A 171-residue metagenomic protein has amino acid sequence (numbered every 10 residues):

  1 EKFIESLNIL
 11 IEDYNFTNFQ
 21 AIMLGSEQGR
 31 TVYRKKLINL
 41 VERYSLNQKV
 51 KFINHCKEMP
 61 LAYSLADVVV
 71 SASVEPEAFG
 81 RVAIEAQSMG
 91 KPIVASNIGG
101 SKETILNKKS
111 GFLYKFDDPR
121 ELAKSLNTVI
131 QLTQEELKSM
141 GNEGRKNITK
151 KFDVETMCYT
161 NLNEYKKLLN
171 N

Functional and structural regions predicted by a protein language model:
E1-I11, V32-K35, R120: A conserved mid-protein helix/loop that constitutes part of the nucleotide-sugar donor-binding site
Q20-K35: Glycosyltransferase donor-sugar binding loop
R30-R34, N47-C56, A62, F112-L113: Active-site donor-binding acidic/aromatic loop of nucleotide-activated sugar and phosphosugar transferases involved
F52-A66, S88, L106: Short acidic alpha-helix that forms the nucleotide-activated donor recognition element in Leloir-type transferases
S64-A78, K91: Acidic donor-binding loop of glycosyltransferase active sites
P92-A95, I105: Short hydrophobic beta-strand element within catalytic cores of glycosyltransferases and related nucleotide-activated
N107-K108, F112-P119, T128-Q134: Conserved acidic donor-binding segment of nucleotide-sugar-dependent glycosyltransferases
T128, E135-K151, Y159-N163, K167: A short, well-ordered alpha-helix in the C-terminal region of glycosyltransferases
